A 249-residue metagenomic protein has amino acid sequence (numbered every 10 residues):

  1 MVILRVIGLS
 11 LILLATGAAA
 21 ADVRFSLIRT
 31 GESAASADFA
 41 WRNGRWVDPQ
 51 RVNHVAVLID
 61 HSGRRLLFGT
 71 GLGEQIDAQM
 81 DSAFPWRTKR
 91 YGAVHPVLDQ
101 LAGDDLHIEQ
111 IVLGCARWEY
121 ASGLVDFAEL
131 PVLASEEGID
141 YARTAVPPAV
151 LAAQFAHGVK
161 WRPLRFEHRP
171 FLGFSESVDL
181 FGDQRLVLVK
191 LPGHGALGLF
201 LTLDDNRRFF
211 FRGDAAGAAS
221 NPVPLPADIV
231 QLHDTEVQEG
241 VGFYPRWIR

Functional and structural regions predicted by a protein language model:
M1-R5: Positively charged n-region of N-terminal signal peptides that target proteins for export
V6-A15: Bacterial N-terminal signal peptides
A18-A21: Boundary at the C-terminal end of the N-terminal hydrophobic targeting segment
V23, E32-D99, L197-A215: Conserved beta-strand hairpin/beta-sheet module of binuclear metal-dependent hydrolase folds, prominently
G73, R169, S175-F243: Metallo-beta-lactamase
Q79-A134: Active-site metal-binding motif and surrounding structural segment of the metallo-beta-lactamase
G92-H107, S135-K190, V223-A227: Metallo-beta-lactamase
P131-E136, F211-G213: Short hydrophobic/aromatic-enriched beta-strand-loop microsegments
